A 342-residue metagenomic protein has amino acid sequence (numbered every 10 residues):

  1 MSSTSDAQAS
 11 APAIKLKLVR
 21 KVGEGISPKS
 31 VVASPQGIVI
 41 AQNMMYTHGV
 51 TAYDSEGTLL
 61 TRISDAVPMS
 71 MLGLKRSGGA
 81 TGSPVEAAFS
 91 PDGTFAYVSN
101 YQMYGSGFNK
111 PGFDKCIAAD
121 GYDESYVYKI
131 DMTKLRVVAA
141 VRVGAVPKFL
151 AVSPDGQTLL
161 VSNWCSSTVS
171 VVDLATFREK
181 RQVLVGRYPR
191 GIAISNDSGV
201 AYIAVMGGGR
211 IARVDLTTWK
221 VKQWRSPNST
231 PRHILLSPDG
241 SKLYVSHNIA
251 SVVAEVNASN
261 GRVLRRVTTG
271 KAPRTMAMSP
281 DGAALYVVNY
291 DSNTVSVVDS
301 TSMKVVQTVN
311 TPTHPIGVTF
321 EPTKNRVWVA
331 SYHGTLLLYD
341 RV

Functional and structural regions predicted by a protein language model:
M1-V342: Predominantly soluble domains enriched in secretory-pathway, periplasmic, or organellar proteins
